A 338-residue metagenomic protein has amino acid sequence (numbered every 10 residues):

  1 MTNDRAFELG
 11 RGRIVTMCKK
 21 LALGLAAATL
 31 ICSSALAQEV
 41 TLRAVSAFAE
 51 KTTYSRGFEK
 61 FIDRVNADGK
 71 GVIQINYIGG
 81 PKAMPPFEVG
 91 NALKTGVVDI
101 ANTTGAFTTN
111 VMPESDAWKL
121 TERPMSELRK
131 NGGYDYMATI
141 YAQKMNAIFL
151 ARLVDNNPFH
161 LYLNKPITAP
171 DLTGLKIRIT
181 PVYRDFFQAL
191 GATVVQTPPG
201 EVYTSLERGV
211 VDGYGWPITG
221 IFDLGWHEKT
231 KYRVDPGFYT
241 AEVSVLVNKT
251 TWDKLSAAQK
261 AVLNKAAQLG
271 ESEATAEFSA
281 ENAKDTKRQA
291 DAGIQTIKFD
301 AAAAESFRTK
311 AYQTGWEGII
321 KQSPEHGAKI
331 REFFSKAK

Functional and structural regions predicted by a protein language model:
M1-T2, G12, R64, E114: Intrinsically disordered, low-complexity peptide-like regions
N3-L23: Bacterial N-terminal signal peptides that target proteins for export
D4, L30-I31: Intrinsic disorder/low-complexity segments
I14, T29-L30, T53: Alpha-helical transmembrane segments and their juxtamembrane interfaces
L23-A26, Q38-E127, T139-K338: N-terminal secretory/targeting leader peptides
I31-A37: Sec/Tat signal peptide C-region and signal peptidase I cleavage site
K130: Active-site-adjacent segment of FAD-dependent monooxygenases/related oxidoreductases
Y134, A138: Divalent-metal coordination cores built from histidine and acidic residues
